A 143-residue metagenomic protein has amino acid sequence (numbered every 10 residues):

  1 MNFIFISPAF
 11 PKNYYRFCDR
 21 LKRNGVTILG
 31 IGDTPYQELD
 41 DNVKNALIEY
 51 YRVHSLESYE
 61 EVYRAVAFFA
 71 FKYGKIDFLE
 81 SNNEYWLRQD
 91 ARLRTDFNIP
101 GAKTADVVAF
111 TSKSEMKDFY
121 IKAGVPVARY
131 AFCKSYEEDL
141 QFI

Functional and structural regions predicted by a protein language model:
M1-A105, E137: ATP-binding N-terminal substructure of ATP-dependent carboxylate-amine bond-forming enzymes
E49-Y51, V108, A128-F132: Structural signal for short hydrophobic segments within the conserved structured cores of catalytic domains across
K103-S114: A short, structured active-site edge motif that brings together acidic residues
S112-I143: Active-site nucleotide/adenylate-binding loops and adjacent lid/helix of ATP-dependent enzymes
